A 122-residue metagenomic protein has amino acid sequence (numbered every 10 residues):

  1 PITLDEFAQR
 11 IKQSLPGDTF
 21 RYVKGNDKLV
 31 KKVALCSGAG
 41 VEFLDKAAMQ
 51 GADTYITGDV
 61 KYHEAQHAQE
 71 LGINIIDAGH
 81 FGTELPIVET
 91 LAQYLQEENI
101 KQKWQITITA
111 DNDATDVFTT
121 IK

Functional and structural regions predicted by a protein language model:
P1-K122: Active-site catalytic microenvironments in core metabolic enzymes, especially phosphate/sugar-handling
